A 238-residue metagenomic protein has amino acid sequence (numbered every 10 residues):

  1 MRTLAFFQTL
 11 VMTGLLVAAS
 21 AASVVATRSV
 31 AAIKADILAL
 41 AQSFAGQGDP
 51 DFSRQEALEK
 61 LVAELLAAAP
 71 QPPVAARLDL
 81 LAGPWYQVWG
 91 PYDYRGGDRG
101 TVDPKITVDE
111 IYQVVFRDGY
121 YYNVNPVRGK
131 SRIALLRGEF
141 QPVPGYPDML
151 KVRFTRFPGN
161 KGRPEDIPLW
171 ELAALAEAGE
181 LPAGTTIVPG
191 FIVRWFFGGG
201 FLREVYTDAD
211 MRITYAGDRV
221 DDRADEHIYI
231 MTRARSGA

Functional and structural regions predicted by a protein language model:
M1-F6, G14-T27: N-terminal chloroplast transit peptides
F7-Q8, S53: Compositionally biased, low-structure terminal segments
V25-A238: Soluble ligand-binding/transfer domains with enclosed cavities or grooves
